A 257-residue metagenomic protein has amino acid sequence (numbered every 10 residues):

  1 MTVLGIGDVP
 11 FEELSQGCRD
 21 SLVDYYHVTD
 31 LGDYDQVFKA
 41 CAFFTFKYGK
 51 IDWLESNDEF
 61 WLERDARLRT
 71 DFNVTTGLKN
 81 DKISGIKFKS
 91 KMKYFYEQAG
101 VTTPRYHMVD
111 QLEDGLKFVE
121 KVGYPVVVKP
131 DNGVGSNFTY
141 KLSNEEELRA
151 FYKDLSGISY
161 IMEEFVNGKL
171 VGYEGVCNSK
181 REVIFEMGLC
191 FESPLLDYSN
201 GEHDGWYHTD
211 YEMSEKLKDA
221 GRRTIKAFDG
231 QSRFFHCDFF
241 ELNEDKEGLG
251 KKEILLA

Functional and structural regions predicted by a protein language model:
M1-D81: ATP-binding N-terminal substructure of ATP-dependent carboxylate-amine bond-forming enzymes
T2-L4, T103-P104, V126, Y160: Hydrophobic anchor at the start of a short beta-strand that flanks the dinucleotide cofactor-binding loop
V23, K50-I51, Y124, N200-G205: Local beta-strand N-terminus motif with an aromatic residue
F44-I51, E120-V122, L155-I158: Glycine-rich phosphate-binding loop signature in dinucleotide/nucleotide-binding domains
W61-D65, G115, L170-V171: Short, well-ordered alpha-helical microsegments
R69-Y140, E145: A conserved helix-loop-beta module that forms one wall/lid of the active-site cleft in ATP-utilizing catalytic domains
K141-I254: Internal nucleotide-binding/catalytic subdomain
